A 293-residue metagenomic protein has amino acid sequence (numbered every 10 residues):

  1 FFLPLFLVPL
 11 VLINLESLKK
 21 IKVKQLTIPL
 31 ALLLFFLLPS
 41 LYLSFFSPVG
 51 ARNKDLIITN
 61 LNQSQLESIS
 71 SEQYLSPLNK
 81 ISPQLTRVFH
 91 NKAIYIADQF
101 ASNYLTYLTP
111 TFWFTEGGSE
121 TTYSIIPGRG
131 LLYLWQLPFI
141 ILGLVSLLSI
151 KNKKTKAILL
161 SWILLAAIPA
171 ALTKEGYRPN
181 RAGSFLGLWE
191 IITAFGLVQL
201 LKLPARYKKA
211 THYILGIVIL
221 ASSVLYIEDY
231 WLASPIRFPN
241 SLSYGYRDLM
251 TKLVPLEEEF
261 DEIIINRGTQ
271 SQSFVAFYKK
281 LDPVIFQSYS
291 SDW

Functional and structural regions predicted by a protein language model:
P4-V8, K20-F45, I58-L66, H212-A221: Hydrophobic alpha-helical membrane-interfacial segments at the cytosolic entry of transmembrane helices
V8, T27-F35, L148-K151, I191 (+1 more regions): Signature aromatic-anchored transmembrane alpha helix within multi-pass, membrane-resident enzymes that catalyze glycan
V8-L12, W113-T122, R129-K153: Hydrophobic, aromatic-rich transmembrane alpha-helices and their immediate juxtamembrane boundary segments
F36-Y104: Aromatic-rich transmembrane-lumenal/periplasmic boundary elements in polytopic membrane proteins
A93, A97-F112, L200, P204: Hydrophobic alpha-helical segments of integral membrane proteins, encompassing both true transmembrane helices
R129, T211-E257, R267-W293: Membrane-proximal, lumen/periplasm-facing interface regions of secretory-pathway glyco- and lipid-modifying enzymes
L131-P138, K156-K202: Hydrophobic/aromatic-rich transmembrane helices and adjacent perimembrane loops
